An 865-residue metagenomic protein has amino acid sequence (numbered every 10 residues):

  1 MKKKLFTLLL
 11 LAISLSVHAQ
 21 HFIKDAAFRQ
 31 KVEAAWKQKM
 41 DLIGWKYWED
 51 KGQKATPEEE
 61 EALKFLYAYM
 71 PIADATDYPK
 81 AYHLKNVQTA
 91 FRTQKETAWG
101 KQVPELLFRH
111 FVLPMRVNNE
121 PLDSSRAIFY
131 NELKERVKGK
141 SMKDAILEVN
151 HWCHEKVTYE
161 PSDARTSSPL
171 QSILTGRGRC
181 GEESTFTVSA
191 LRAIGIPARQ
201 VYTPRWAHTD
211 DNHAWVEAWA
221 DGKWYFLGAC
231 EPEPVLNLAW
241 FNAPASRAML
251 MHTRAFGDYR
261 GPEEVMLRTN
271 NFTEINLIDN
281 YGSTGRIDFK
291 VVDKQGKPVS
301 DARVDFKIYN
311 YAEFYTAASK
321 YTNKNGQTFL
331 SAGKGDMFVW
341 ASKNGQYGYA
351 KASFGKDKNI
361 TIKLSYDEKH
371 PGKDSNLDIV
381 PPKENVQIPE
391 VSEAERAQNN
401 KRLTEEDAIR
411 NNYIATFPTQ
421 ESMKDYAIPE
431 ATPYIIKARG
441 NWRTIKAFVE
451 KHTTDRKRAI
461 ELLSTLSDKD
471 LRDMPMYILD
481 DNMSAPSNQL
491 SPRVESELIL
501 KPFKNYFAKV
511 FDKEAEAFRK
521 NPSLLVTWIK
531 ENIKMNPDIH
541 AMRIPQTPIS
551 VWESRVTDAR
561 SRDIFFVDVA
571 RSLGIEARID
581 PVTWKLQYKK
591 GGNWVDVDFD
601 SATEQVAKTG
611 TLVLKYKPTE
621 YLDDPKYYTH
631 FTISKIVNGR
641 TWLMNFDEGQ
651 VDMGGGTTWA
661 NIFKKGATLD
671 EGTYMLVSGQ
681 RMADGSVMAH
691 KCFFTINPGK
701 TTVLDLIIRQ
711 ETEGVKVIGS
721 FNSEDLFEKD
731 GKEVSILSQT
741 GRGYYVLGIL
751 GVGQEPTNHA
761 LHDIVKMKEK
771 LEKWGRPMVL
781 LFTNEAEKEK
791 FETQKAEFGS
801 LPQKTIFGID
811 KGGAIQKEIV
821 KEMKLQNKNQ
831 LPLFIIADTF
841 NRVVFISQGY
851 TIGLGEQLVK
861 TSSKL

Functional and structural regions predicted by a protein language model:
H21-K24, E135-K140, A145-H151, E160-L170 (+7 more regions): Hydrophobic/aromatic-rich core segments of domains that either
K24-T175, D211, E406-S554, I564 (+1 more regions): Secondary-structure boundary elements
G285-G296, G326, G610-L622: A short, amphipathic beta-strand motif
K294-E313, K334-D336, T619-G649: Short, ordered, surface-exposed loop/turn motifs in non-cytosolic proteins
N310-S331, G639-F663: Short, acidic Ser/Thr/Gly-rich low-complexity loop/linker segments typical of extracellular and cell-surface proteins
G345-K369, R681-R709: Structured interaction patches on ligand/partner-binding surfaces of diverse proteins
I736-I764, P777-L781: Short active-site neighborhood of thiol/selenol oxidoreductases, capturing the structured segment around
K795-L831: Short, internal strand/loop/helix patches that form the active-site neighborhood or redox-interaction surface
